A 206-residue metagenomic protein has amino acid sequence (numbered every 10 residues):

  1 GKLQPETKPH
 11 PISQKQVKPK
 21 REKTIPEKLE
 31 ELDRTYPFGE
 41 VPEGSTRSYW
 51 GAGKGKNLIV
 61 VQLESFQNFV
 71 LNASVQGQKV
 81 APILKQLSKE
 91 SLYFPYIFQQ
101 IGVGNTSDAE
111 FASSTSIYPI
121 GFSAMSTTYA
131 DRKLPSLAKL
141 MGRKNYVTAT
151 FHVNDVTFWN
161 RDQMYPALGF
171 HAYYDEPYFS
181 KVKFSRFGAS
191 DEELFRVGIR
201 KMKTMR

Functional and structural regions predicted by a protein language model:
K2-R206: Soluble catalytic regions of membrane-associated enzymes that act on cell-envelope and secretory-pathway components
